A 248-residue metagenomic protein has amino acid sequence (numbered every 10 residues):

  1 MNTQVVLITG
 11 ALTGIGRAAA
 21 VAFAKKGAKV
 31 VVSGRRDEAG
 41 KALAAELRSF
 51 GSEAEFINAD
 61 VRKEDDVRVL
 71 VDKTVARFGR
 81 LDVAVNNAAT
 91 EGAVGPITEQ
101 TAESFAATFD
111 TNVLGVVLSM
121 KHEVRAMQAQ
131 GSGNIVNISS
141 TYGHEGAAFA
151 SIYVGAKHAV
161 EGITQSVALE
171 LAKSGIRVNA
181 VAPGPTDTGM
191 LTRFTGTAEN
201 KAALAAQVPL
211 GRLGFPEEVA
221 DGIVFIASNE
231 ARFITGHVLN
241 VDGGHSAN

Functional and structural regions predicted by a protein language model:
L12-T13, R36: Conserved glycine-rich cofactor-binding loop
D37, E161, V178, A182-R193: Short, flexible catalytic-loop segment of classical short-chain dehydrogenase/reductase
R68, E91-A106, R125, A129 (+2 more regions): Conserved mid-core segment of classical short-chain dehydrogenase/reductases
E91-V94, E145, V224, T235-N248: Short C-terminal tail/terminal secondary-structure segment of NAD(P)H-dependent dehydrogenase/reductase domains
T98-V117, S132, V136, V160: Catalytic Tyr-X3-Lys loop
M120, A156, T164: Active-site helix of classical SDR
R125, L169-K173, R232: Alpha-helical segment proximal to the catalytic Tyr-Lys
S140: Residue(s) in the substrate-gating loop at a strand-loop-helix junction that position the organic substrate next
